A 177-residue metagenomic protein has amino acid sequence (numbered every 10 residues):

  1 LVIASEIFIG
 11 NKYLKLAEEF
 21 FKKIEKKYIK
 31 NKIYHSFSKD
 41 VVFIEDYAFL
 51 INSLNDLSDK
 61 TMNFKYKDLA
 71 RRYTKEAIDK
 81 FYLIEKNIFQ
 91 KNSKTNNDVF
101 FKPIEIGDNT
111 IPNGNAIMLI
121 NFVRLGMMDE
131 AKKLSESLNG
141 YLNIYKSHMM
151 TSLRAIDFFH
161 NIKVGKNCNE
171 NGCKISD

Functional and structural regions predicted by a protein language model:
L1-D177: Glycan-recognition and catalytic cores of secretory/periplasmic carbohydrate-active enzymes
